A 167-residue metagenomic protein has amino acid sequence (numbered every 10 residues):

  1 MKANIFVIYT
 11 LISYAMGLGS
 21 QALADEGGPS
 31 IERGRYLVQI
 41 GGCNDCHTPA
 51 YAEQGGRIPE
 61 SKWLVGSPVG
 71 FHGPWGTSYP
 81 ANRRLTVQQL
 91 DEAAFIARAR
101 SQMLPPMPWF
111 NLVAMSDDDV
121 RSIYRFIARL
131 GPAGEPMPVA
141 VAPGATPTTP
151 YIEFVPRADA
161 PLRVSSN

Functional and structural regions predicted by a protein language model:
M1-F6: Positively charged n-region of N-terminal signal peptides that target proteins for export
V7-G17: Bacterial N-terminal signal peptides
L11-I12, R83, M107: Bulky hydrophobic/aromatic "packing anchor" residues in well-ordered structure
S20-Q39, Y51-G55, E92: Electrostatic cytochrome c docking/interface patches
P29, I40, T48-S78, W109-N167: Flexible coil segments in periplasmic/lumen-exposed cytochrome c-class electron-transfer proteins
E32-Y36, N44, A81, A93 (+4 more regions): Solvent-exposed, polar/charged alpha-helical surfaces in well-ordered, non-transmembrane soluble domains, broadly
G76-D91: Peptidoglycan-targeting cell-wall enzymes and recognition modules
R84-Q88, A97-R98, W109-L112: A structural feature that tracks compact, well-ordered secondary-structure segments with a strong bias toward
